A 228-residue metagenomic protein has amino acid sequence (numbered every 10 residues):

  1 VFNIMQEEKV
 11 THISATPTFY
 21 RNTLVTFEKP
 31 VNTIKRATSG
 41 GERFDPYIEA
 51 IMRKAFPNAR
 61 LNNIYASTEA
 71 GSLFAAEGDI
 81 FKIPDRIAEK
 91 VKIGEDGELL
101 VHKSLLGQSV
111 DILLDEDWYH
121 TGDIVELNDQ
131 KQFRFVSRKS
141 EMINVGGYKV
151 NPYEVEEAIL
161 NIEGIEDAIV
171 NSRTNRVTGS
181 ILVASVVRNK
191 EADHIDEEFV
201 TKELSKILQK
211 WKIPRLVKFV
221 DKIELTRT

Functional and structural regions predicted by a protein language model:
V1-H12: Conserved AMP-binding/adenylation subdomain of ANL enzymes
H12-A15, L24-I80: Gly/Ser/Thr-rich phosphate-binding loop
T18, E42-R43, S104-L105: Alpha-helix/helix-capping structural signal
V31-I34, A88, I165, P214: Core-facing hydrophobic residues within beta-strands of well-ordered domains
S39, V170, K218-F219: Hydrophobic/anchoring residues in structured secondary elements
A66, I124-K212: AMP-binding/adenylate-forming catalytic core of the ANL superfamily
K92-H120, D129-Q130, Y148-V150: Conserved ATP/PPi-binding loop(s) of AMP-dependent carboxylate-activating enzymes
L208-T228: AMP-binding/adenylate-forming catalytic domain of the ANL superfamily
